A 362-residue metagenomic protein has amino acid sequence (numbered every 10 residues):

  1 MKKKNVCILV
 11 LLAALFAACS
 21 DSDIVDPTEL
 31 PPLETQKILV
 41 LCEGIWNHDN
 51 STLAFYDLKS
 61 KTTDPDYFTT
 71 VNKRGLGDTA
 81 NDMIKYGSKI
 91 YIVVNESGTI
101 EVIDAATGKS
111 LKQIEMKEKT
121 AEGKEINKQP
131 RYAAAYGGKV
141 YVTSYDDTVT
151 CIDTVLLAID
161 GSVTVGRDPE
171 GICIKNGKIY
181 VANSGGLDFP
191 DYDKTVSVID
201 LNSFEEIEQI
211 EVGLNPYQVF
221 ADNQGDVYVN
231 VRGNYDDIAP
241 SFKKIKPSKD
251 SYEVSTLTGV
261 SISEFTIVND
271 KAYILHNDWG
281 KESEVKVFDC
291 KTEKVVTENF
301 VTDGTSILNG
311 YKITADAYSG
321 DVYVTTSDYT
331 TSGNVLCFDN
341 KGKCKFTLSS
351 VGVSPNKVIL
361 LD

Functional and structural regions predicted by a protein language model:
K3-V10: Sec-dependent signal peptide recognition, specifically the positively charged N-region followed immediately by
N5, S20-D362: Predominantly soluble domains enriched in secretory-pathway, periplasmic, or organellar proteins
V10-L11, G108: Secretory-pathway extracellular proteins and peptide precursors enriched for disulfide-bonded cysteines
L15-A18: C-terminal motif of bacterial Sec signal peptides marking the signal peptidase cleavage site
